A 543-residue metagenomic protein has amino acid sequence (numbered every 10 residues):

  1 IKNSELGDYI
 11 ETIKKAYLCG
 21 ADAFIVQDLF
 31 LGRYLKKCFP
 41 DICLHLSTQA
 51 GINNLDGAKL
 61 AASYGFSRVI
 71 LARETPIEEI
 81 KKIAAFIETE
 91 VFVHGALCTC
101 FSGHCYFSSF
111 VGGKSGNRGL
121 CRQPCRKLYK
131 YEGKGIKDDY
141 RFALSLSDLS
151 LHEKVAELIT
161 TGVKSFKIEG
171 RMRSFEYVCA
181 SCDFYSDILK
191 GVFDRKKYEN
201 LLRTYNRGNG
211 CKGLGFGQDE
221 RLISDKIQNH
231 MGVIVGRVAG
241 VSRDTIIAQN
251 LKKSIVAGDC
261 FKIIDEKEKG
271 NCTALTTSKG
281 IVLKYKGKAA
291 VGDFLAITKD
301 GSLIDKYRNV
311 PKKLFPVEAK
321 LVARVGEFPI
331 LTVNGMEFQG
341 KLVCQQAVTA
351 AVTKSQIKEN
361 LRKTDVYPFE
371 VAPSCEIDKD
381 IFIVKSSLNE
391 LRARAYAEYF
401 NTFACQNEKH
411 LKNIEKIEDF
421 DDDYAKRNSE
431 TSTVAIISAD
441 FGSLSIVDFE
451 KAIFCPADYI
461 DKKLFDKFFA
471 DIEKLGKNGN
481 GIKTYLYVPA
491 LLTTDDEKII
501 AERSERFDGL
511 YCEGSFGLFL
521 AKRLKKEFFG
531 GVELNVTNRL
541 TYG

Functional and structural regions predicted by a protein language model:
I1, G7-Y17, V26, C38 (+2 more regions): Surface-exposed amphipathic alpha-helical tracts and adjacent flexible/coil segments at the periphery of soluble enzymes
N53: Active-site PLP-lysine loop of aminotransferase-like
